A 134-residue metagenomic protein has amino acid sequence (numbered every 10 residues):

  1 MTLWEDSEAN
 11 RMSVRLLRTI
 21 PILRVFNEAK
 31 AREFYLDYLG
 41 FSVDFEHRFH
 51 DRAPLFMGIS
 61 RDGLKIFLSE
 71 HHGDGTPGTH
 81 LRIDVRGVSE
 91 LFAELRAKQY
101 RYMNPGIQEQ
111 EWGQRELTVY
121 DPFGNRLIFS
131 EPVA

Functional and structural regions predicted by a protein language model:
T2-R32, T79-L81, E131-A134: N-terminal beta-strand motif that seeds the catalytic metal site of vicinal oxygen chelate
L3, F26-A29, L81-R126: Vicinal oxygen chelate
S13-R15, I22-K65: Core segments of cupin and vicinal oxygen chelate
I22-R24, F45, E111, T118 (+1 more regions): Short beta->alpha transition motifs characteristic of CBS
S42-F45, L68, M103-G106: A short linear hydrophobic-aromatic micro-motif
H50-L55, G75-P77, Q110-R115: Short acidic/glycine-enriched loop/turn segments that link adjacent beta-strands
I59-D62, V119-P122, P132: Active-site beta-strand termini and strand-to-loop segments that position acidic
F67-S69, I128: Conserved beta-strand in the GNAT
